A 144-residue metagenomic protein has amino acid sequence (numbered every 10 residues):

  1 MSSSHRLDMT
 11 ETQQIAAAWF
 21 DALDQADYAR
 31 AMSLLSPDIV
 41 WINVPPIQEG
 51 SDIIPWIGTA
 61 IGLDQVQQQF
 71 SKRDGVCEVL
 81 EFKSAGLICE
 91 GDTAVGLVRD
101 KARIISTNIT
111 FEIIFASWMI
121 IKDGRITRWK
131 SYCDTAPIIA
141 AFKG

Functional and structural regions predicted by a protein language model:
M1-P37, G144: Short, low-complexity N-terminal intrinsically disordered segments enriched in polar/charged residues
S2-E11, D74-G144: A beta-strand edge to alpha-helix "cap/lid" segment located at domain peripheries
W19, A31, I39, G62 (+4 more regions): Hydrophobic pocket/interface hotspot
D21-R30, I53-W56, R73-C77, L97-R99: Short, mixed-charge, low-aromatic patches
P37-G91: A solvent-exposed, acidic/Ser-Thr-rich amphipathic alpha-helical stretch
